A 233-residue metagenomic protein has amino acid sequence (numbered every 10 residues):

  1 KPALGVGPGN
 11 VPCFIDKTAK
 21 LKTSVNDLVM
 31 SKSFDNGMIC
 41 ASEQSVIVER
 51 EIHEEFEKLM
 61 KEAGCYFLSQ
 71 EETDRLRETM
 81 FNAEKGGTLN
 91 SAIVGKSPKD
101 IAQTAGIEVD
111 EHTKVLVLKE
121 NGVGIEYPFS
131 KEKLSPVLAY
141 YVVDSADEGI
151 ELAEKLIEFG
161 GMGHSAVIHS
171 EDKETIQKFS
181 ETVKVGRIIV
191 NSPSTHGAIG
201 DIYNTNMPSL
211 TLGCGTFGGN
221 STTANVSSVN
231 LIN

Functional and structural regions predicted by a protein language model:
P2-G124: ALDH superfamily catalytic-core signature
I107-N233: Conserved C-terminal structural/oligomerization subdomain of aldehyde/semialdehyde dehydrogenase
